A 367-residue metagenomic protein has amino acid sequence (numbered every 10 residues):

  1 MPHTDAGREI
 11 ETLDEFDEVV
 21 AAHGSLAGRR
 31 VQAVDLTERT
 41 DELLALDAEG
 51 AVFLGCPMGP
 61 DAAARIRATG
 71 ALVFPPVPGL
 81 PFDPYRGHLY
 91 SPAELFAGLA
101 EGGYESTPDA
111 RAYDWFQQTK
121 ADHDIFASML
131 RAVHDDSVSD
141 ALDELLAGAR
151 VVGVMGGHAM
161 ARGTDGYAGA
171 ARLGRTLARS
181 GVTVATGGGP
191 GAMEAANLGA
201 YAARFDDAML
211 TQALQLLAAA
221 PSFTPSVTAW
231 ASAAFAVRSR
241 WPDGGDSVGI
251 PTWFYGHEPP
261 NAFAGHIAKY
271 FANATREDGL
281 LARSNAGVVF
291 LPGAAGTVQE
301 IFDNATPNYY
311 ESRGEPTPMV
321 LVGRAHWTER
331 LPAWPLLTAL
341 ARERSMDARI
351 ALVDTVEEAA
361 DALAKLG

Functional and structural regions predicted by a protein language model:
P2-A127: N-terminal accessory interaction module
G7-E11, L280-A282, G314-G367: C-terminal functional extensions of proteins
E15-T40, A45-D47, P57, G191-G287: Acidic/glycine-enriched connector segments
F53-P57, N285-T306, P316-H326: Glycine-rich anion-binding loop/nest that anchors nucleotide
G59-A63, R162, H257, H326-P332: Short, charged/polar "capping" segments at the starts of alpha-helices and the immediately preceding loops
Q118-M155: Long amphipathic N-terminal alpha/beta scaffold segment
L145, A149-V154, D165-A213: N-terminal active-site beta-alpha-beta segment that forms phosphate/nucleotide-binding and substrate-recognition loops
G163, A192-A196, G296-D303: Short glycine/serine/threonine-rich phosphate/pyrophosphate-binding segments that cradle anionic phosphate groups
